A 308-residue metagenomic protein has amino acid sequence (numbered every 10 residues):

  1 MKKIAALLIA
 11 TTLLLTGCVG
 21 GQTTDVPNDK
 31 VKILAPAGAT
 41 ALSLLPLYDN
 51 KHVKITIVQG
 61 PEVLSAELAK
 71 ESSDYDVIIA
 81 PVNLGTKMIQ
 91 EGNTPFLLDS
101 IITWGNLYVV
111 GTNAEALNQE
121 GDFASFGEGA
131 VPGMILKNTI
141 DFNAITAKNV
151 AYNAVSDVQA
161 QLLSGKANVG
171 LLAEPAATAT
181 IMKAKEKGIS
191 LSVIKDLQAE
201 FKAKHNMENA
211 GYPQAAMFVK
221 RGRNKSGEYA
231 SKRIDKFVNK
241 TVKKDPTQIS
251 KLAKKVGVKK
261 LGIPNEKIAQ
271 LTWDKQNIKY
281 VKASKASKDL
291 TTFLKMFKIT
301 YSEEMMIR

Functional and structural regions predicted by a protein language model:
L15-G17: C-terminal motif of bacterial Sec signal peptides marking the signal peptidase cleavage site
V19-G21: Bacterial signal peptide processing site
V26-N50, T112-A179: Bilobed "Venus flytrap"/periplasmic-binding protein-like clamshell domains and structurally analogous long
K32, T94-I101, G121-F126, K202-A210: A structural signal for short loop-to-beta-strand junctions that line the ligand-binding cleft of periplasmic/secreted
L42-P46, P61-T94, L107-E115, S156-Q161 (+1 more regions): Pocket-flanking alpha-helical
H52-P61, D76-I79, I145-A154: Short beta-strand-to-loop elements that line the ligand-binding cleft of bilobed periplasmic-binding protein-like
A154-K251: Pocket-lining segment of extracytoplasmic ligand-binding domains
G222-I299: Secondary-structure end/capping motifs
